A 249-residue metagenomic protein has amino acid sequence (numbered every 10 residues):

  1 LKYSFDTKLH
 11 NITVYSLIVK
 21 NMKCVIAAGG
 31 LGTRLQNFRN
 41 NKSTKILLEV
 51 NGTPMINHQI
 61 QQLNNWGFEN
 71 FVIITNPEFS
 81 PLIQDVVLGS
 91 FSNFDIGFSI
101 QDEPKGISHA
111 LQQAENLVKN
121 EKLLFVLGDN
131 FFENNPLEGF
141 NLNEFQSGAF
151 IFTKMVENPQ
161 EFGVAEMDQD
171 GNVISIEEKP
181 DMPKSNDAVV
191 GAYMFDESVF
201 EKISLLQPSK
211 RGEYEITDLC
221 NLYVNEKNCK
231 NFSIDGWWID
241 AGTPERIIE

Functional and structural regions predicted by a protein language model:
Y3-F5, Y15: Aromatic (phenylalanine/tyrosine) cluster motif
N11-I26, R34-N37, T53-V126, F131-F132 (+2 more regions): Conserved N-terminal catalytic core of the sugar/cofactor nucleotidyltransferase
A28-G29, N76-P77, Q101-D102, L127-D129 (+7 more regions): Fold-independent oxyanion-binding glycine-rich loops and adjacent beta-strand/coil segments at enzyme active sites
N41-M55: Short catalytic helix/loop segments, enriched in acidic residues and glycine and frequently bearing histidine
L47, A165-M167, N231: A structural signal for short hydrophobic beta-strand segments in well-ordered beta-sheet cores
L124, N141-L142, N172-E249: Catalytic-core segments of class I nucleotidyltransferases/pyrophosphorylases that form NMP-activated intermediates
P136-P159: Conserved donor-nucleotide/metal-binding helix-loop-beta segment in metal-dependent transferases, i.e., the alpha-helix
Q160-V164: Glycine-rich phosphate-binding loop of ATP-grasp-fold ATP-dependent ligases
